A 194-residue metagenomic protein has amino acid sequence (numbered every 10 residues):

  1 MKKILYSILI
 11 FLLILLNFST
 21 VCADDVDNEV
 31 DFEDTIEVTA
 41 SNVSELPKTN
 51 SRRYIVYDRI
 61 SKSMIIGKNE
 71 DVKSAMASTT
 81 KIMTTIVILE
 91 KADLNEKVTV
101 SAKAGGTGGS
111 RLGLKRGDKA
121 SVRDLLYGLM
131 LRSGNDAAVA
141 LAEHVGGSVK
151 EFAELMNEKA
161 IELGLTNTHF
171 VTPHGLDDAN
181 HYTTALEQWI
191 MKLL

Functional and structural regions predicted by a protein language model:
K2-A23: Sec-dependent N-terminal signal peptides of Gram-positive bacterial secreted proteins and lipoproteins
L13, M191-K192: Generic low-polarity alpha-helical segments
A23-L186, L193: Active-site-adjacent loops and short helices of periplasmic peptidoglycan-processing enzymes
